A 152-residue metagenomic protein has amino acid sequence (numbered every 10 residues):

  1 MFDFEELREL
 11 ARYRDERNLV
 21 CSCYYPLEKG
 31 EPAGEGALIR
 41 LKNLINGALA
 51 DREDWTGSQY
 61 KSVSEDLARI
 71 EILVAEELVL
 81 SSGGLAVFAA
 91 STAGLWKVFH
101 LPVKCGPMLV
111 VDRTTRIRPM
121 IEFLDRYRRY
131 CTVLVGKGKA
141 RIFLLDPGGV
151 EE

Functional and structural regions predicted by a protein language model:
M1-F123: Non-catalytic, solvent-exposed interaction/assembly segments
R126-E151: Gly/Thr-rich phosphate-binding beta-strand-loop-beta motif of the actin/hexokinase/Hsp70
